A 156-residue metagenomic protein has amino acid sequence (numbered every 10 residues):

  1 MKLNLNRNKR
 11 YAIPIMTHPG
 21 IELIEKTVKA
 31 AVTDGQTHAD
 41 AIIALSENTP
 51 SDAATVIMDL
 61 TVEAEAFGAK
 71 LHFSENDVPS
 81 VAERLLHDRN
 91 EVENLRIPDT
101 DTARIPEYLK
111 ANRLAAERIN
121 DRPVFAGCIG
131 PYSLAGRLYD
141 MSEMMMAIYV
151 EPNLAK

Functional and structural regions predicted by a protein language model:
M1-N76: N-terminal basic, low-complexity leaders that serve as flexible interaction/assembly modules and, when applicable, as
H72-K156: Active-site-proximal, glycine-rich beta->alpha crossover segments in alpha/beta enzymes that shape flexible
